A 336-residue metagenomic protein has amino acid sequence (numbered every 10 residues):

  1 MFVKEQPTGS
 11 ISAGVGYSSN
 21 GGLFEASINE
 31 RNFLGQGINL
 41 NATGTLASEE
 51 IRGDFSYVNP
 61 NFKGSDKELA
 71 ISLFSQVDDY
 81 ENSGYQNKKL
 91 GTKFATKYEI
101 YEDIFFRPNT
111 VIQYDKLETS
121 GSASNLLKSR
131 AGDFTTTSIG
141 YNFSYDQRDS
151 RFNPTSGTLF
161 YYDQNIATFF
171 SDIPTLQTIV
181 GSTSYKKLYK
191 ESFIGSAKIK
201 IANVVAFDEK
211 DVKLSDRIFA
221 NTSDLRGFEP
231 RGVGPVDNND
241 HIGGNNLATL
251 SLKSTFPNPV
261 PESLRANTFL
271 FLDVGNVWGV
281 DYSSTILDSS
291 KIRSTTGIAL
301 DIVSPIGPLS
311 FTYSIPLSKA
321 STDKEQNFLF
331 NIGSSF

Functional and structural regions predicted by a protein language model:
M1, I28, Y57, S182 (+6 more regions): Hydrophobic, well-ordered secondary-structure elements that form the walls of internal hydrophobic environments
F2-Y161, T175, F193-G195, N221-N238 (+3 more regions): Gram-negative/organellar outer-membrane beta-barrel architecture
G9-I11, N276-V280: Small/polar (Gly/Ser/Thr/Ala-rich) solvent-exposed segments that form structured loops/beta-strands/short helices used
V58, D146-S150, A167, T183-K187 (+2 more regions): Short beta-turn/strand-loop junction motif enriched in small, turn-promoting residues
F160-A167, I173-V204: Acidic, glycine-rich loop-and-beta core segments that form the ion-binding/anion-interacting portion of active sites
T168-L176, V280-L287: Short glycine/threonine-rich loop-to-helix capping motif typified by GTGT followed within a few residues by an Asp-Pro
E191-F271, V277-G279: Extracytoplasmic gating/loop element in the C-terminal half of outer-membrane beta-barrel translocons and assembly
G279, S284-S310, I315-S321: C-terminal structured "cap/appendage" subdomains that terminate the fold
